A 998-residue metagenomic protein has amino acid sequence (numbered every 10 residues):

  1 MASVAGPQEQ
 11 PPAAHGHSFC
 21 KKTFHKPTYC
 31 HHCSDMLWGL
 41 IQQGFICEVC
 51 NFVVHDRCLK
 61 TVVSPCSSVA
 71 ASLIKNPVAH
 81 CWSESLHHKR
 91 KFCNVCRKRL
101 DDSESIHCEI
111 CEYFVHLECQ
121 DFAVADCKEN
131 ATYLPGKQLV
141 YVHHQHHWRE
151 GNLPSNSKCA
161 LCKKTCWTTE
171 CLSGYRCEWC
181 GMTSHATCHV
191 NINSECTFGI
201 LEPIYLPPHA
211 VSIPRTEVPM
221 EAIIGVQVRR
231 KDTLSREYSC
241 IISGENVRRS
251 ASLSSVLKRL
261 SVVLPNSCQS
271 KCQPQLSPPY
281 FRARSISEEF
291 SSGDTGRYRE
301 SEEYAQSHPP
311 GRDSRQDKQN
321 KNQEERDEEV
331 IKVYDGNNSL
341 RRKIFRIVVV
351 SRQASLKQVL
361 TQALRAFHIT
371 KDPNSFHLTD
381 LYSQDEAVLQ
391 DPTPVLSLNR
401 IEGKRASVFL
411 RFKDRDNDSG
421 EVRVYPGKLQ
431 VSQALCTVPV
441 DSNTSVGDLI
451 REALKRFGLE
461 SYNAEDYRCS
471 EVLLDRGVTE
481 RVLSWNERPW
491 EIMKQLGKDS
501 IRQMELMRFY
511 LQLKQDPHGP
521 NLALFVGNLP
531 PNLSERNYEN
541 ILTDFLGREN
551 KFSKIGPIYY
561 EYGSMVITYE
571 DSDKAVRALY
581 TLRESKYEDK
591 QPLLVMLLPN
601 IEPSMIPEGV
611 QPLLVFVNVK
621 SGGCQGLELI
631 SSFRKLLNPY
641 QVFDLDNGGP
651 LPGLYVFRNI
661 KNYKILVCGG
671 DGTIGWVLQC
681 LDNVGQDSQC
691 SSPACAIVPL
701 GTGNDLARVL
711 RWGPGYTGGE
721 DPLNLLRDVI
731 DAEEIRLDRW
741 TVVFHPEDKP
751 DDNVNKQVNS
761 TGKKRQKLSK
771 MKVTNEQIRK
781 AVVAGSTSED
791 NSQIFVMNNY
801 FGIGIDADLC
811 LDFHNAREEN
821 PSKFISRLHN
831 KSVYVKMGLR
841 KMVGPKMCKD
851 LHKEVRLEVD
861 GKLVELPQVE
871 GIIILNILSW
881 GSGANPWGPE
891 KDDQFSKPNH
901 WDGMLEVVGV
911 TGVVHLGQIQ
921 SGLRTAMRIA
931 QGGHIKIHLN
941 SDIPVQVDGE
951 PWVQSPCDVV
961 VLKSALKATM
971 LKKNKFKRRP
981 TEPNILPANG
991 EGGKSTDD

Functional and structural regions predicted by a protein language model:
M1, K164, E202-E325, D414 (+8 more regions): Long, low-complexity intrinsically disordered regulatory regions in eukaryotic signaling/cytoskeletal proteins
M1-Q319, D327-N337, I344-R346, P531 (+5 more regions): Cys/His-rich zinc-coordinating "finger" modules and their low-complexity flanking regions in eukaryotic trafficking
E9, F19-K21, S34-W38, G44-I46 (+36 more regions): Beta-strand elements of modular eukaryotic interaction domains
F45-F52, V63-S72, I106-F114, V124-Y133 (+23 more regions): Short amphipathic alpha-helical segments embedded in low-complexity Lys/Glu-rich regions
N156, A160, L206, A210 (+7 more regions): ATP/NTP phosphate-donor binding region
A210, V218-R451, K455-H518: Intrinsically disordered, proline/Ser/Thr-rich N-terminal regulatory segments of eukaryotic membrane-proximal signaling
C240, K258, Q275, Y580 (+3 more regions): ATP/nucleoside-binding phosphotransfer catalytic cores, i.e., glycine-rich phosphate-binding loops
G609, L614-S631, L636-Y663, T673-S879: Catalytic core of DAGKc-family lipid kinases
